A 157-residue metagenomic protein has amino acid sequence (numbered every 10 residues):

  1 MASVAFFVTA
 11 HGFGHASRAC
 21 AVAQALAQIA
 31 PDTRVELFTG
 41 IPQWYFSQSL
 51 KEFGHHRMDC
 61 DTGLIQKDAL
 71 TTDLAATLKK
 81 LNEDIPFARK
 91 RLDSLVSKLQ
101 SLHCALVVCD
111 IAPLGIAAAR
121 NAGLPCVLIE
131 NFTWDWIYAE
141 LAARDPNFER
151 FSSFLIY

Functional and structural regions predicted by a protein language model:
M1-K51: N-terminal subdomain of nucleotide-sugar transferases
A5-F7, V108, I129: Structural motif
A23-A27, V96-L99, I116, I156-Y157: Short amphipathic alpha-helical segments and helix-helix/interface helices
T33-P86: Conserved nucleotide-sugar phosphate-binding/catalytic loop shared by glycosyltransferases and other
Q43-Y45, V107-N121: An aromatic- and histidine-rich active-site surface loop
T72-L106: Conserved nucleotide-sugar donor-binding subdomain of glycosyltransferases
P125-Y157: Active-site-proximal region of nucleotide-activated glycan assembly enzymes, centered on histidine/acidic-rich loops
